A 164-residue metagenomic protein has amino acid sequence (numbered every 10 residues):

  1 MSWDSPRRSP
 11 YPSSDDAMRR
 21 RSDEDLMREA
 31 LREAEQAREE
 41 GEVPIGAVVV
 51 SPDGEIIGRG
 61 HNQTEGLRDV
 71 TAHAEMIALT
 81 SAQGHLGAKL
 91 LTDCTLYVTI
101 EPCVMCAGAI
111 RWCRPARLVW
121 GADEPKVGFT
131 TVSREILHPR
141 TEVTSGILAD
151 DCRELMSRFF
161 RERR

Functional and structural regions predicted by a protein language model:
M1-E40, I56, P102-R164: Zinc-dependent deaminase
A30, A37, A74, A78-A82: Stable alpha-helical structural segments in soluble proteins, enriched in small hydrophobic residues
G41-I45, T92: Short, basic and Ser/Thr-rich N-terminal targeting/leader segments
I45-G54: Short beta-strand scaffold segments in enzyme catalytic cores
G58-G60: Short hydrophobic alpha-helix segments
G66-M76: A short, polar/charged loop-to-alpha-helix boundary motif
A88-E101: Immediate flanking context of iron-sulfur cluster ligation sites
